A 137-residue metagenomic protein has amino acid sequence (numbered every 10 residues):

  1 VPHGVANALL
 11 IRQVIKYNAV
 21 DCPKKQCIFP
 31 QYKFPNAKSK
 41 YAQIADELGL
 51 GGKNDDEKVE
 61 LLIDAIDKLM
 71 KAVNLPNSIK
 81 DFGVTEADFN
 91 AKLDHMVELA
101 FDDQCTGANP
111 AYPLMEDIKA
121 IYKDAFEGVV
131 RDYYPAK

Functional and structural regions predicted by a protein language model:
V1-D88, R131-D132, A136: Gly/Pro-rich interdomain helix-loop hinge
D88-K137: Short, amphipathic C-terminal "tail helix"
